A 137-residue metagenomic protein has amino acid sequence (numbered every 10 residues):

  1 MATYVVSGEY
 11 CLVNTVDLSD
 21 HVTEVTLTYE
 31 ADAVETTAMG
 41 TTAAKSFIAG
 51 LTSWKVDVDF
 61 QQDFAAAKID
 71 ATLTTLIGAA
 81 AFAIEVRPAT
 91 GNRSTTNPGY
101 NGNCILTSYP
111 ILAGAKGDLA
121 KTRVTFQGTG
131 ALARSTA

Functional and structural regions predicted by a protein language model:
A2-F64, G99-R123: Solvent-exposed edge beta-strands and adjacent loop segments that serve as assembly or binding interfaces
T37, F64, R87-A89, T136: Compositionally biased, intrinsically disordered low-complexity segments enriched in polar/proline residues
Q61-A66, A131-A133: Acidic glycine-/aspartate-rich tracts in secreted/extracellular proteins
A67-T107: Short, acidic/charged, Gly/Pro-enriched secondary-structure junctions
I69-A71, R134-A137: Short, charged, solvent-exposed linker or helix-capping segments at domain edges/interfaces that act as flexible hinges
L119-R134: Short solvent-exposed strand/turn elements
